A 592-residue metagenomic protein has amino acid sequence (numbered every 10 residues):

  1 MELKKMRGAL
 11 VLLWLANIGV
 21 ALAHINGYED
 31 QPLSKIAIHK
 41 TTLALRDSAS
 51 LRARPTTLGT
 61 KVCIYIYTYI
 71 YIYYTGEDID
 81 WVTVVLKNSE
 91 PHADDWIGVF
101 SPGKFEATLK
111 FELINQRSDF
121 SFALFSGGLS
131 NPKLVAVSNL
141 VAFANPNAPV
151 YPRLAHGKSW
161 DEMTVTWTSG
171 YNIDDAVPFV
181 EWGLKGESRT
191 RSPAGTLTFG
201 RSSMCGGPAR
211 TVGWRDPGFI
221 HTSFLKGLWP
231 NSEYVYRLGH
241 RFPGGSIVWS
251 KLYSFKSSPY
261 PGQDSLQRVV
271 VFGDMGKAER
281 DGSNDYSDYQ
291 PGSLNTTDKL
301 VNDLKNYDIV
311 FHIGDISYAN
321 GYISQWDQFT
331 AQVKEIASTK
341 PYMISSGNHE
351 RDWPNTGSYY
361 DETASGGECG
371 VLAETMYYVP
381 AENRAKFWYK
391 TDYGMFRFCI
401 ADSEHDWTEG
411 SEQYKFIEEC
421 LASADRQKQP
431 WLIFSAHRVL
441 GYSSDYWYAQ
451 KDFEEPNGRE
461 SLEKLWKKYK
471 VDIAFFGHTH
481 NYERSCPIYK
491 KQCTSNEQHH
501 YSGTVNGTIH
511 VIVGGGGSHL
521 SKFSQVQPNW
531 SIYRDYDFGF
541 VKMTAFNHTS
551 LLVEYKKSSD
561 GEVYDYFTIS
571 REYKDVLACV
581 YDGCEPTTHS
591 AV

Functional and structural regions predicted by a protein language model:
M1-K4, S590-V592: A positional/structural detector of protein chain ends, strongest at the extreme C-terminus and weakly at the extreme
E2-N145, G282, S287: Extended, solvent-exposed regions of the mature portions of secreted/cell-surface glycoproteins
A144-I512, G516-F523, I532-R534, K542-A591: Metal-dependent phosphoester/phosphodiester hydrolase catalytic core
Q527-P528, D537-G539: C-terminal structured "cap/appendage" subdomains that terminate the fold
